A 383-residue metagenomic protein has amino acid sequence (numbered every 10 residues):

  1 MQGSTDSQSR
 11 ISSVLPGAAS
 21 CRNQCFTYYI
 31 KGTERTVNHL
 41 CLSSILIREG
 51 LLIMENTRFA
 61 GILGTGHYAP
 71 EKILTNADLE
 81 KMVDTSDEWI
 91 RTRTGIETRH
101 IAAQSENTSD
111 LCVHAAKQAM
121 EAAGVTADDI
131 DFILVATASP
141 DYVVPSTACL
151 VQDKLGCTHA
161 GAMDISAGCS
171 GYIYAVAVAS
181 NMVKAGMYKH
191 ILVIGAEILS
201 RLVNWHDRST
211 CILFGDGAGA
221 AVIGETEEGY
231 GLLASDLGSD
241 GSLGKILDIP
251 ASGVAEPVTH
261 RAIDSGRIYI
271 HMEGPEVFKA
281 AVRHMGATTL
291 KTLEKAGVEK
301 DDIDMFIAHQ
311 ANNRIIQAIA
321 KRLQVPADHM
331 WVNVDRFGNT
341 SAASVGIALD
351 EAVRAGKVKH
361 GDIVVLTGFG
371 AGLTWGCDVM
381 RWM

Functional and structural regions predicted by a protein language model:
K31-I53: Short, Lys/Arg-enriched N-terminal segments with co-localized hydrophobic residues within the first ~10-30 amino acids
I53-Q104, D207-K279, R283, A287 (+1 more regions): Condensing-enzyme catalytic core mediating Claisen C-C bond formation in acyl metabolism
H67-Y68, A136-D141, A167-S170, G195-S200 (+4 more regions): Acidic, glycine-rich active-site loops and adjacent beta-strand->loop/helix elements that engage anionic groups
W89-D110, T137-I191, K321-L349: Conserved catalytic cysteine-centered active-site region of acyl-thioester-dependent Claisen-condensing enzymes
A115-D131, T288-D302, A352-K357: Phosphate/pyrophosphate-binding loops at sites that engage ATP/ADP/AMP, CoA/4′-phosphopantetheine, polyphosphate
K184-A218: Flexible, glycine-rich active-site loops centered on histidine and acidic residues that chelate a metal or position
I347-T367, L373, V379-M383: Catalytic phosphate/nucleotide-handling subdomain of diverse soluble enzymes
